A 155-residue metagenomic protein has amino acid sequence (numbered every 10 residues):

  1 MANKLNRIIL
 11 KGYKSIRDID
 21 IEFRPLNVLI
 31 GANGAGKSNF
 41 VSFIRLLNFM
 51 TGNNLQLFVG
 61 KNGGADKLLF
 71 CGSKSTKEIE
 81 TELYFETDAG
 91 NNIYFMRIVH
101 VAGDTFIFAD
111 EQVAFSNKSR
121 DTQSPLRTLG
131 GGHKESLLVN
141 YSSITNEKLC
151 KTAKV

Functional and structural regions predicted by a protein language model:
M1-R17: N-terminal pre-Walker A segment at the start of P-loop NTPase domains
G12, N33, N48-T51: Flexible interhelical turns and helix-capping residues at alpha-helix boundaries within structured domains
D20-E22: ABC ATPase nucleotide-binding domain
R24-N27: Pre-Walker A (Motif I) flank of P-loop NTPase domains
L29-G31: Hydrophobic anchor at the beta1->P-loop junction of P-loop NTPases
G36-K37: Conserved lysine of the Walker
S42-G103: Conserved P-loop NTP-binding catalytic core
E86-V155: Electropositive, glycine-dotted interaction segments that contact anionic polymers or phosphate-rich ligands
